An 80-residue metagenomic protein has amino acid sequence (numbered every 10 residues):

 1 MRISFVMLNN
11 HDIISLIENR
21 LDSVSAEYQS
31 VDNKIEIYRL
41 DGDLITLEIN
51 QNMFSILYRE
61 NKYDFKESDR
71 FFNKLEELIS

Functional and structural regions predicted by a protein language model:
M1-I35, K62-D69: Negatively charged, low-complexity tracts enriched in Asp/Glu with abundant Ser/Thr
N9, D22, I45-E48, I79: Compositionally biased amphipathic helical and low-complexity segments enriched in hydrophobic
I14-S15, E76-S80: Short acidic DE-rich linear segments
K34-D43: A cross-family detector of function-defining hotspots
D43-D69: Intrinsically disordered, low-complexity regulatory segments enriched in Ser/Thr/Pro and charged residues
F71-L75: Short amphipathic C-terminal alpha-helix that caps PH/PH-like domains
